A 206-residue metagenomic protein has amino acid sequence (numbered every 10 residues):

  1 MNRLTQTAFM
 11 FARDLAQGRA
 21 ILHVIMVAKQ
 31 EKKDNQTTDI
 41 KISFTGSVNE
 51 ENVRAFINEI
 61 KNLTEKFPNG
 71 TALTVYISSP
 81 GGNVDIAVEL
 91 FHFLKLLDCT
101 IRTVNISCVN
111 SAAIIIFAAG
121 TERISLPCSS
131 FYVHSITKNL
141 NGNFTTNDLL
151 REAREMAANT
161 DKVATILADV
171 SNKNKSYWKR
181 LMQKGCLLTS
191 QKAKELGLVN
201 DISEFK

Functional and structural regions predicted by a protein language model:
M1-K206: Terminal-region recognition feature
